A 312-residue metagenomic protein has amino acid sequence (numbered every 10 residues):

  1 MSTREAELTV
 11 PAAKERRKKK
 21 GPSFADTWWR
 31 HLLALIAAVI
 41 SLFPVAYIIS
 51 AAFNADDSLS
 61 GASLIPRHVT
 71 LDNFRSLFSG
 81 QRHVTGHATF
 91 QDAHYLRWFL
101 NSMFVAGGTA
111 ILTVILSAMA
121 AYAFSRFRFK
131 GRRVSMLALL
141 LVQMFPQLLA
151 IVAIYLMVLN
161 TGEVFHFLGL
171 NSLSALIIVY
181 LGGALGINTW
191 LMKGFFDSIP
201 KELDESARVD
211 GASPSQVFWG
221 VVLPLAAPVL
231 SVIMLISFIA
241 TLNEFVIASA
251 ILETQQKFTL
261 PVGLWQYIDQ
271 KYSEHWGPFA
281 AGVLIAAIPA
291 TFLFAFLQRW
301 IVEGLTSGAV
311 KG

Functional and structural regions predicted by a protein language model:
M1-F24: Short, Lys/Arg-rich, polar N-terminal cytosolic tail immediately upstream of the first transmembrane signal-anchor
L8, A25-G312: A structural signal for multi-pass alpha-helical bundles of membrane permease subunits that mediate small-molecule
